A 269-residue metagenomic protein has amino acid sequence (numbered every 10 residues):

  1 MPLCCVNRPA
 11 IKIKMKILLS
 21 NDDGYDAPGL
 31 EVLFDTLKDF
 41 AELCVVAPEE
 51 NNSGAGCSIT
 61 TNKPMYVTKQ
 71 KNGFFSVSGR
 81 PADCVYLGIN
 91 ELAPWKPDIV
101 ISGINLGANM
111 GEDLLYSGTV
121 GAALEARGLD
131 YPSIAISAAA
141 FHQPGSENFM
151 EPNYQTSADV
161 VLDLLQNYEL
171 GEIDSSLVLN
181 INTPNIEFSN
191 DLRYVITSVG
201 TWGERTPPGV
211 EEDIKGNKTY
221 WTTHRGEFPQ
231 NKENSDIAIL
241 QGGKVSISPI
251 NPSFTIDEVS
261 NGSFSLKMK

Functional and structural regions predicted by a protein language model:
C4-C5: Cysteine-centered motifs
I17, P28-K96: A cross-family phosphate/adenosyl-ligand binding-site feature
L19-D26, G111-L114: Short, glycine-rich nucleotide/cofactor-binding loops
C44-V46, F75, I101, P132-I136 (+2 more regions): Hydrophobic/aromatic beta-strand patches that form the interior of the parallel beta-sheet core in alpha/beta enzyme
W95-P144: Internal, conserved structured core segments that host functional sites
I134-L164: Short, glycine-/small-residue-rich phosphate/pyrophosphate-handling segment
P152-K269: Electrostatically charged, flexible surface regions
